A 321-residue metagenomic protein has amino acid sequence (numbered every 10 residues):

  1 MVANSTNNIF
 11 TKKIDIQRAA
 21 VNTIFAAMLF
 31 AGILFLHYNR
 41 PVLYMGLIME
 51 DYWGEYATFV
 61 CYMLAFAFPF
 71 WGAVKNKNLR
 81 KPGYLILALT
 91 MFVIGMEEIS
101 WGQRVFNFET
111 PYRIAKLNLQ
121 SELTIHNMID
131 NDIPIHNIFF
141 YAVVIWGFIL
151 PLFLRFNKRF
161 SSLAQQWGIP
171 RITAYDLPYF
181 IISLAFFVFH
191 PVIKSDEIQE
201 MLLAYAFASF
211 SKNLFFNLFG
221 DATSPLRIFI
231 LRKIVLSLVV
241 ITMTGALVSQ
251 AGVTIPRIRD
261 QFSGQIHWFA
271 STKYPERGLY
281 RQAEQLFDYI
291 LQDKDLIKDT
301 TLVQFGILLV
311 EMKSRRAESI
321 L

Functional and structural regions predicted by a protein language model:
R18-L34, P178-I182: Alpha-helical transmembrane segments
F35-G46, A185-S195, Q250-G252: Juxtamembrane "helix-exit" motif on the non-cytosolic side of transmembrane helices
T58-F70, F139-L152, L202-G220: Hydrophobic cores of alpha-helical transmembrane segments in multi-pass inner/ER membrane proteins, independent
W71-V74, S211-L236: Cytosolic-side transmembrane helix boundary signature
F92-Y112: Transmembrane alpha-helix/helix-exit interface in multi-pass inner-membrane proteins
S121-W146: Hydrophobic alpha-helical transmembrane segments
R227-G252: Internal/C-terminal transmembrane anchor helices
A251-L321: Membrane-interface segments at or immediately adjacent to transmembrane helices that form the boundary between
